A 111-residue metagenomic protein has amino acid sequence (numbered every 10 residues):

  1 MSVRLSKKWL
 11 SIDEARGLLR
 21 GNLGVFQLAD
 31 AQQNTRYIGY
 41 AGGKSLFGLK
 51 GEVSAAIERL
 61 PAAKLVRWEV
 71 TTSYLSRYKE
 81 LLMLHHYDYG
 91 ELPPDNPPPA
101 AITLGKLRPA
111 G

Functional and structural regions predicted by a protein language model:
M1-F47, G51, E69-E80, I102-G111: GIY-YIG nuclease catalytic motif and its immediate N-terminal context
Q32, L60-P61, Y89: A structural signal for short coil/turn segments at secondary-structure junctions
G51-E58, M83-Y87: Short, intrinsically disordered, mixed-charge
E52-S54, K64-R67: Amphipathic, hydrophobic secondary-structure cores in small proteins
I57-A63, R77: Charge-biased low-complexity segments
R67-N96: Cysteine/selenocysteine-centered motifs that mediate thiol-based redox chemistry or coordinate metal-sulfur cofactors
P98-A100: N-terminal DNA-binding module of tyrosine recombinases/phage integrases
